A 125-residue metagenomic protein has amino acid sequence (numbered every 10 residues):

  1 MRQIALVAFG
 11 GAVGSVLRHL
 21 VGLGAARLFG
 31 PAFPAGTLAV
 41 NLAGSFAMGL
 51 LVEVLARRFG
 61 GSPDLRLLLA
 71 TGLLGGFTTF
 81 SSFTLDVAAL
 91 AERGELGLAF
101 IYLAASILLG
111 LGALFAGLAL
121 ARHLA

Functional and structural regions predicted by a protein language model:
M1-A125: Membrane-interface helix-loop junctions in multi-pass transporters/channels
